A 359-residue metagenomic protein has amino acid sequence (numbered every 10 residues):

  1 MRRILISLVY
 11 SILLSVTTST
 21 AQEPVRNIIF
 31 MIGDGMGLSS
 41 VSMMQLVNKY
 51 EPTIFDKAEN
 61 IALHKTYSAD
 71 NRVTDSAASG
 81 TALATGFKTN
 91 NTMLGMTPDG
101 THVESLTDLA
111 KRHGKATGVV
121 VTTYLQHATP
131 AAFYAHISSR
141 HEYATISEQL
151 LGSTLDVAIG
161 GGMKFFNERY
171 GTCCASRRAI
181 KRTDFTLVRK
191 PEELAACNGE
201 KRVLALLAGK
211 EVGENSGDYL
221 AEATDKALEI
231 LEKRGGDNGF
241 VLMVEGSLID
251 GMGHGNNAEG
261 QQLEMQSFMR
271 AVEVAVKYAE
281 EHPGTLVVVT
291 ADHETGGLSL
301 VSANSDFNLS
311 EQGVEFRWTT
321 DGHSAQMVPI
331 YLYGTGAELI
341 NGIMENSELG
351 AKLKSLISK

Functional and structural regions predicted by a protein language model:
M1-I4: Positively charged n-region of N-terminal signal peptides that target proteins for export
S7-S15: Bacterial N-terminal signal peptides
T17-A21: Sec/Tat signal peptide C-region and signal peptidase I cleavage site
Q22-M163, N167-R169, S176-L194, M269 (+1 more regions): N-terminal catalytic scaffold of extracellular/periplasmic and nuclease hydrolases that process anionic headgroups
L83-N91, G199-E214, D250-G255, Y331-L332: Gly-rich Lys/Arg/Thr-decorated short loops/hinges at beta-loop-alpha junctions or inter-strand turns that position
A128-Y134, G209-V212, T224-L228, G235-G239 (+1 more regions): Active-site His/acidic residue clusters
L151-D156, M163-L228, V241, E245: Functional cores that coordinate and move charged inorganic groups
N257-N304: Extended C-terminal subregions enriched in glycine
